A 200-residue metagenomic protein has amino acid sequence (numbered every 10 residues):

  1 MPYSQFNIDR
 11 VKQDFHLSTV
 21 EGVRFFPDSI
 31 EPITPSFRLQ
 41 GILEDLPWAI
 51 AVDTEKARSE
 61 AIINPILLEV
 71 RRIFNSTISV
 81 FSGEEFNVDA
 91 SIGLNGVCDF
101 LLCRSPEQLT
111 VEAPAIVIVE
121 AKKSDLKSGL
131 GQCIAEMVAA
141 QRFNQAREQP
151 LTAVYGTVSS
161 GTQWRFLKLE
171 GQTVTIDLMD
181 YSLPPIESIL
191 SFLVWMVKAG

Functional and structural regions predicted by a protein language model:
M1-L68: Charged, often low-complexity linker/regulatory segments
S4, R24-F26, N87, K123-L126 (+4 more regions): Terminal helix-to-tail segments of small alpha-helical proteins
Q5, S159-G200: Short terminal or interdomain "cap/linker" segment that borders an active site or interface and mediates
L43-P47, R142, S160, G200: Polyanion-binding surfaces on beta-sheet-dominated domains and ring/shell assemblies
I62, C98-P106, A113-K123, E136: Conserved catalytic cores of phosphodiester-cleaving nucleases, focusing on short active-site segments
V70-S79: Short secondary-structure junctions
I78-Q108: Active-site metal-binding core of divalent-cation-utilizing nuclease and nuclease-like domains
S124-T175: Nucleic-acid nuclease catalytic cores
